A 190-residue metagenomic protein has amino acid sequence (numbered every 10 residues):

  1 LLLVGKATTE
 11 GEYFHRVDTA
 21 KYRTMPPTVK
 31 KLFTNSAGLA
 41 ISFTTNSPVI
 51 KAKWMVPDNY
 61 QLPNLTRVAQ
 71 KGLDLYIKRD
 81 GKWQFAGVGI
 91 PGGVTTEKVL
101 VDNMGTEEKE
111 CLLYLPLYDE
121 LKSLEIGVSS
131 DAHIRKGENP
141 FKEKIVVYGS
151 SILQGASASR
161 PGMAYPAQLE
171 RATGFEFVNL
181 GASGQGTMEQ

Functional and structural regions predicted by a protein language model:
L1-K144: N-terminal secretory targeting modules
V68, T95-T96, N103-K109, P116-S123 (+1 more regions): Conserved SGNH/GDSL esterase-like catalytic core that processes O-acyl groups on lipids and polysaccharides
